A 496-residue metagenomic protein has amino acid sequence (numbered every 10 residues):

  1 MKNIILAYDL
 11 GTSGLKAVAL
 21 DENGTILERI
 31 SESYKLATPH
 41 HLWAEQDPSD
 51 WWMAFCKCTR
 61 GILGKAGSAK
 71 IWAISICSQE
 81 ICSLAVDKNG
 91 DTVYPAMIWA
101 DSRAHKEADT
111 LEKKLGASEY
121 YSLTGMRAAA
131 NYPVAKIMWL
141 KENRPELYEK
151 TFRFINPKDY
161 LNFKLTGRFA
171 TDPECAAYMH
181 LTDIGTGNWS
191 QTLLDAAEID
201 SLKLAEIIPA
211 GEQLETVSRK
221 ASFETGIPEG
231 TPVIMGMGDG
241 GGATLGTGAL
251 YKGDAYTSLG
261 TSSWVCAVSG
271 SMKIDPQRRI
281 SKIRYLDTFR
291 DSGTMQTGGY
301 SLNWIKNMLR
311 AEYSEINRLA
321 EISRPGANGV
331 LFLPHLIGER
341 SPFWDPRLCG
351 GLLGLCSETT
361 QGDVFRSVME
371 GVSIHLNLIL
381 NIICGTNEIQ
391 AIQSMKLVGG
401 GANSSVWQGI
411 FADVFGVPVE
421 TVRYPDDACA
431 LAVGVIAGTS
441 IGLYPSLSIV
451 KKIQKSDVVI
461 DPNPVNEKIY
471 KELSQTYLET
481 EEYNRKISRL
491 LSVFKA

Functional and structural regions predicted by a protein language model:
M1-Y94, S122, K150, S222-F223 (+3 more regions): N-terminal glycine/serine-rich phosphate-binding loop of ATP-dependent small-molecule kinases, especially carbohydrate
L6-A7, H105, E112-G125, A135-A170 (+3 more regions): Active-site core segments that coordinate phosphate-bearing ligands/cofactors across diverse enzyme families
A17, S83-V86, P95, A267-V268 (+2 more regions): Short glycine-/acidic-enriched loop or helix-start segments at secondary-structure transitions that form or flank
G24, D47, I74, D101 (+3 more regions): Residue-level signal for inorganic ion chemistry
A44-W52, M126, A130, I207-G211 (+2 more regions): Short acidic-aromatic active-site loops that bind/stabilize oxyanions
R60-W99, R127-P133, N162-D183, E206-P209 (+1 more regions): Short beta-strand-loop/turn "lid" adjacent to the catalytic site in phosphate-handling enzymes
